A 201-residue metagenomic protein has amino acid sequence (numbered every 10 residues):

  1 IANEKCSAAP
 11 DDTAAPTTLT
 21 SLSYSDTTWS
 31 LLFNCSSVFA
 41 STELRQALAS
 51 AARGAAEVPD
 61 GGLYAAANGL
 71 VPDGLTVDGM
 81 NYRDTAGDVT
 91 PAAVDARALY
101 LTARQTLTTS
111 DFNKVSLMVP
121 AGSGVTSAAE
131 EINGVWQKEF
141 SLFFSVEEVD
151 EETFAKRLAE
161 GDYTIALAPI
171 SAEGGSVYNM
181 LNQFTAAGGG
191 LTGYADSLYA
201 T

Functional and structural regions predicted by a protein language model:
I1-C35, P59: Extracellular/periplasmic solute-recognition and catalytic clefts
N3-A15, G54, D150-E151, A168-E173: Beta->alpha turn/N-cap motifs
E4, E43-S50, A56, P91 (+5 more regions): Extracytoplasmic/secreted proteins, especially bacterial periplasmic and envelope-associated proteins
S21-S25, S36-L44, L63, D84-A92 (+4 more regions): Extracytoplasmic/periplasmic, Sec-exported soluble proteins
D26-D73, N113-V125: Alpha-helical secondary-structure segments
Q46, V58, L142-F154, N179-T201: Extracytoplasmic/peripheral linker and loop segments enriched in polar/acidic and small residues with frequent Thr/Pro
G62-Q105, G122-S127: Structural transition elements
L101-A172: Ligand/substrate-recognition segments at binding pockets and active sites
